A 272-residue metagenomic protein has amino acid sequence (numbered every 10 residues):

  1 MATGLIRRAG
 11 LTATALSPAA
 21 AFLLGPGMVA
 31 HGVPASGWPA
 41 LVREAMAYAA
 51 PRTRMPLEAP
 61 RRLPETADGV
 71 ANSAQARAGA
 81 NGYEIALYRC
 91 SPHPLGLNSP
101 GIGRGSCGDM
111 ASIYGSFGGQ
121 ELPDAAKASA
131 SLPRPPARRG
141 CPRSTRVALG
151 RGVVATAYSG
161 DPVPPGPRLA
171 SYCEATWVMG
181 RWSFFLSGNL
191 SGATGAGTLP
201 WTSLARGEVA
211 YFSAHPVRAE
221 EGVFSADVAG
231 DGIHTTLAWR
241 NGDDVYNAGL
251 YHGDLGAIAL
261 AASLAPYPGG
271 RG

Functional and structural regions predicted by a protein language model:
A2-A15: Bacterial N-terminal signal peptides that target proteins for export
A20-M28: C-terminal segment of classical bacterial N-terminal signal peptides
A30-G32: Boundary at the C-terminal end of the N-terminal hydrophobic targeting segment
P34-V245, G249, D254-I258, G269: Short, solvent-exposed recognition patches
